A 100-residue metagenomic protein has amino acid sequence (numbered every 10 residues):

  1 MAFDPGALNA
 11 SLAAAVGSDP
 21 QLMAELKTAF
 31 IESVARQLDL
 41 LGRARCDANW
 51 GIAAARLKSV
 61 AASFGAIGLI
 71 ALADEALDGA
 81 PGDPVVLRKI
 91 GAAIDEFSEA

Functional and structural regions predicted by a protein language model:
M1-A100: Two-component system phosphorelay core
